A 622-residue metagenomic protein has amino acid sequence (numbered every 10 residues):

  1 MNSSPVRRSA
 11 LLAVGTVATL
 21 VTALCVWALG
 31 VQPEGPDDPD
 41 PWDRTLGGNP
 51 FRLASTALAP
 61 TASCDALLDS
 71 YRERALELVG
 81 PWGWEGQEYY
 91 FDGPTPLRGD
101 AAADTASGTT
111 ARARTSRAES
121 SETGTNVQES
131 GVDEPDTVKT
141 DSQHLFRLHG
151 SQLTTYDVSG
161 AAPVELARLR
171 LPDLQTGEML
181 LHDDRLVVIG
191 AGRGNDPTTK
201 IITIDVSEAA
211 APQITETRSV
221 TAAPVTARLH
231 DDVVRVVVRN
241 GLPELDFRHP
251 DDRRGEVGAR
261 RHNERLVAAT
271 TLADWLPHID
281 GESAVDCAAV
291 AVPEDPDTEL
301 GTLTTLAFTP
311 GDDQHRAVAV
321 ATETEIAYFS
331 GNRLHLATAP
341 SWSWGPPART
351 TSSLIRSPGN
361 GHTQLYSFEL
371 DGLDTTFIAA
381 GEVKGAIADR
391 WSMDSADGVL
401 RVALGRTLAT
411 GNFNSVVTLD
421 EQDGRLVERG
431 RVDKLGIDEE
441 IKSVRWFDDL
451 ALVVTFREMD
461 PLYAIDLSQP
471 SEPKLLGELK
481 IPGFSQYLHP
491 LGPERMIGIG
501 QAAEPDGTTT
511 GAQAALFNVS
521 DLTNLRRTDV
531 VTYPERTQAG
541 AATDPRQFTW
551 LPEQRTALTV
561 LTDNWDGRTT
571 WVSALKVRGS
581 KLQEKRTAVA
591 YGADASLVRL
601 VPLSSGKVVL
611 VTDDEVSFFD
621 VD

Functional and structural regions predicted by a protein language model:
N2-D622: Beta-sheet-rich non-transmembrane sensory/scaffold domains
